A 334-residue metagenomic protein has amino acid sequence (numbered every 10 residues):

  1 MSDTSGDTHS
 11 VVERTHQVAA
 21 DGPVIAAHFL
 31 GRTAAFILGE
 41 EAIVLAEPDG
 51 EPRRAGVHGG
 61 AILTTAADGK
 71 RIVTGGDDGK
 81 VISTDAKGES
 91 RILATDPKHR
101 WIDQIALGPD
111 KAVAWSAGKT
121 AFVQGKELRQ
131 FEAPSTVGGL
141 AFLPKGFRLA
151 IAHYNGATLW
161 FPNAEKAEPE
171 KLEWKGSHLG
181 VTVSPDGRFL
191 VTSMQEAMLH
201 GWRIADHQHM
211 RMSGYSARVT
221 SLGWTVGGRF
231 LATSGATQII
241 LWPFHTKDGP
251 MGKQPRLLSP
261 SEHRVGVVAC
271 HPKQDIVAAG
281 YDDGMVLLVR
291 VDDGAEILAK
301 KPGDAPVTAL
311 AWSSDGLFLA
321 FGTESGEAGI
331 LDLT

Functional and structural regions predicted by a protein language model:
M1-T334: WD40-repeat beta-propeller superdomains and closely related acidic/aromatic-rich repeat-like regions
